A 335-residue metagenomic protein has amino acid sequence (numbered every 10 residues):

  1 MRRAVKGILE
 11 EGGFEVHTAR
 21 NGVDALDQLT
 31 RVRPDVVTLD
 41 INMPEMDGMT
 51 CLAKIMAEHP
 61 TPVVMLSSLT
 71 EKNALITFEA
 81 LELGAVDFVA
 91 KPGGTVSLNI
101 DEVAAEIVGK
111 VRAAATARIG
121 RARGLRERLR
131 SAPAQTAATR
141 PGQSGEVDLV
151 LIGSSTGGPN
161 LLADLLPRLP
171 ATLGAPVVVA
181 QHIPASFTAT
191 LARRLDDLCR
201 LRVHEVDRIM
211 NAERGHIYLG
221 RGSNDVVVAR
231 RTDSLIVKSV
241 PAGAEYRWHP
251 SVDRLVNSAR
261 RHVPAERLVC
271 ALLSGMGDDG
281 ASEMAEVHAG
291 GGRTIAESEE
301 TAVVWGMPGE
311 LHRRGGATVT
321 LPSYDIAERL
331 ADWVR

Functional and structural regions predicted by a protein language model:
M1-T18, V23-T38, N42-R335: Conserved acid/base catalytic micro-environments in cytosolic active-site loops
